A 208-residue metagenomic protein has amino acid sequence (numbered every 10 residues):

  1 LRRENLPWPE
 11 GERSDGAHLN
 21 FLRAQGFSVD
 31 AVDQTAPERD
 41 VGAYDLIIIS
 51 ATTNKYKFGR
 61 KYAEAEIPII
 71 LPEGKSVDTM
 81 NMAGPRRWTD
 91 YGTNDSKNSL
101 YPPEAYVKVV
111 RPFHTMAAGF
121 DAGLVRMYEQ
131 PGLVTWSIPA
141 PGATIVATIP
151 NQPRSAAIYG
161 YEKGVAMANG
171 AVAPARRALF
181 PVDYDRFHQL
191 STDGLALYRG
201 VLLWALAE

Functional and structural regions predicted by a protein language model:
L1-V77: Helical hinge/lid and interdomain linker segments adjacent to catalytic or ligand-binding clefts that mediate domain
D15, V109-F113, G194, Y198: A structural signal for well-ordered alpha-helical scaffolds and beta->alpha junctions
G16-N20, A24, A118, R199 (+1 more regions): Solvent-exposed, polar/charged alpha-helical surfaces in well-ordered, non-transmembrane soluble domains, broadly
L22, D90-T93, W204-L206: N-terminal secretory signal sequences
D40-G42, K61-A65, L100, S137-A140 (+1 more regions): Extracellular/periplasmic catalytic domains that process cell-envelope and extracellular macromolecules
D40-Y44, A118, S155-A157: Short, solvent-exposed polar/charged micro-motifs at secondary-structure junctions
I70-R154: An acidic, glycine-rich "communication" segment
Q130-E208: A glycine-centered loop/beta-turn motif at secondary-structure junctions
